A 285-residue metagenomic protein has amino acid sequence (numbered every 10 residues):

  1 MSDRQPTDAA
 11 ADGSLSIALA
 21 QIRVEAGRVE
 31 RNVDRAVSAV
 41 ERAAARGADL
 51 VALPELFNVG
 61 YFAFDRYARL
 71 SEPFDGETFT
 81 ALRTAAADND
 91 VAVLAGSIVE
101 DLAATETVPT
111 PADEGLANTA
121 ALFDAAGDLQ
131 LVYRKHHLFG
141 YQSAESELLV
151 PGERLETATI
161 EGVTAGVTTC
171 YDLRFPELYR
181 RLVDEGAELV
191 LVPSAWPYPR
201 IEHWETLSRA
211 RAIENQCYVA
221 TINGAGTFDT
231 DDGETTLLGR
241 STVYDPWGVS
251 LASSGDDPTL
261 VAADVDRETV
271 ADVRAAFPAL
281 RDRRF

Functional and structural regions predicted by a protein language model:
M1-L19, G27-A45, N58, R66 (+2 more regions): Haloarchaeal acidic low-complexity proteome signature biased toward cell-envelope/secretome components but also
D8-I17, T157-G166, L189: Beta-strand-turn-beta hairpins that frame and shape the catalytic cleft of phosphate-ester-processing enzymes
R28, D124-A125, Y244-P246: Short, acidic, Ser/Thr-enriched surface-loop or helix-capping motifs
S38-A126, V132, Y198-S208: Cys-nucleophile CN-hydrolase/nitrilase-fold catalytic domain and related Cys-dependent amidase chemistry that acts on
T78-A92, R174-T259: CN hydrolase (nitrilase-like) catalytic-core segments centered on the catalytic cysteine and neighboring Lys/Glu
A95-S97, N118-L122, E156-A158, T221-I222 (+2 more regions): Short beta-strand scaffold segments in enzyme catalytic cores
A104-E185, P199-R200, T206, A275-A279: Active-site catalytic loop in hydrolytic enzyme cores
H136-F139, D256-L260: A short acidic/small-residue loop/turn micro-motif
